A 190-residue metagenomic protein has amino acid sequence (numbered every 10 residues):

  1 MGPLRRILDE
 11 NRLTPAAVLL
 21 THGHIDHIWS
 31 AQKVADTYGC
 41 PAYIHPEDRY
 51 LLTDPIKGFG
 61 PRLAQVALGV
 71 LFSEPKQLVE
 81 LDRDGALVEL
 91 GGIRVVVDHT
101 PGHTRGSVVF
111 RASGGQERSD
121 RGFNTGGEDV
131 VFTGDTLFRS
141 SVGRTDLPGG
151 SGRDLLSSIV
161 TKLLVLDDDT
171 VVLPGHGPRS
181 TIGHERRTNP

Functional and structural regions predicted by a protein language model:
M1-E89, I93, G115-R121, R187-P190: Active-site HxH/HxHxD metal-binding segment of metal-dependent hydrolases
G58-L63, R94-H99, T104-P190: Metallo-beta-lactamase
